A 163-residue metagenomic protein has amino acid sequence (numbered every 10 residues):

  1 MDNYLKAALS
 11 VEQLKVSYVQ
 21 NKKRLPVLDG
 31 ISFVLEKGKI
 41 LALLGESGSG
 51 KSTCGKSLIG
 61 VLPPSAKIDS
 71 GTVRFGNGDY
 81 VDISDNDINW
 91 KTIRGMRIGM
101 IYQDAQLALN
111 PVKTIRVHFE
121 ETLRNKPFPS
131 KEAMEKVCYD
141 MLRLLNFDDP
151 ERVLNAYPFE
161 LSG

Functional and structural regions predicted by a protein language model:
M1-N21: ABC-family P-loop ATPase nucleotide-binding domain
L9, L28-G30: Conserved structural motif at the start of ABC-family nucleotide-binding domains
L44-E46: The feature captures the beta-strand-to-loop junction immediately N-terminal to the Walker
K67-V81: Conserved ABC transporter NBD signature motif
Y80-G99, N125: ABC ATPase NBD coupling module
D104, P111-N125, V137: Q-loop/switch helix immediately C-terminal to the Walker
A133-R152: Conserved ABC ATPase "signature" region
N155-L161: Conserved ABC ATPase signature
